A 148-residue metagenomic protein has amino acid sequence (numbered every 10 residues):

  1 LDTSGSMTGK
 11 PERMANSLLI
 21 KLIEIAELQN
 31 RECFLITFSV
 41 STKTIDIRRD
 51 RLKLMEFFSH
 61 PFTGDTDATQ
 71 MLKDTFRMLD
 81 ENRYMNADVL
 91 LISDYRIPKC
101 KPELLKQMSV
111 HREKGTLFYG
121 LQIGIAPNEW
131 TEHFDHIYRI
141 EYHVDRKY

Functional and structural regions predicted by a protein language model:
L1-I47, D88-I92, I123-I125: Von Willebrand factor
G5-G9, E32, I45-K53, D80-M85 (+3 more regions): Non-catalytic, mobile gating and regulatory segments of ester bond hydrolases
K10-M14, A68-Q70, K99-L105: Active-site-adjacent loop/helix micro-motif of nuclease/hydrolase catalytic cores
I20-I23, Q29-N30, E56-S59, H111-G115 (+1 more regions): Short, surface-exposed linear patches
K21-I25, D74-E81, V110: A generic secondary-structure signal
A26-Q29, P61-T66, T116-G120, D145-Y148: Short, surface-exposed, polar/charged, turn-prone segments marking secondary-structure boundaries
K43-T44, K53-A87, R96-K99, L121-E129: Von Willebrand factor
T63, R96-E141: VWA/integrin I-like adhesion module and closely mimicked acidic/polar interface patches used
